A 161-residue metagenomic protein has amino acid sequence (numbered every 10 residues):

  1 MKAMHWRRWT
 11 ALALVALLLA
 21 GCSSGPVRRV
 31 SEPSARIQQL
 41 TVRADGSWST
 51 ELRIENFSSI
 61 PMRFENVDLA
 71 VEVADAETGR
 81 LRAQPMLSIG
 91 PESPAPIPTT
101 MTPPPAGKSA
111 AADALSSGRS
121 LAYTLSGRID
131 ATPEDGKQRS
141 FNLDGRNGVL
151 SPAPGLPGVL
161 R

Functional and structural regions predicted by a protein language model:
K2-A11: Bacterial N-terminal signal peptides that target proteins for export
L18-G21: C-terminal motif of bacterial Sec signal peptides marking the signal peptidase cleavage site
S23-P26: Bacterial signal peptide processing site
V30, Q38-R80, S88, A131-F141: Post-signal-peptide N-terminal segment of Sec-exported extracytoplasmic proteins
S47-I54, P98-S116: Charged, amphipathic alpha-helical segments
D75-S109: Intrinsically disordered, low-complexity Pro/Gly/Ser/Thr-rich segments with frequent PxxP/GP/PP motifs and embedded
P105-G158: Terminal connector regions
